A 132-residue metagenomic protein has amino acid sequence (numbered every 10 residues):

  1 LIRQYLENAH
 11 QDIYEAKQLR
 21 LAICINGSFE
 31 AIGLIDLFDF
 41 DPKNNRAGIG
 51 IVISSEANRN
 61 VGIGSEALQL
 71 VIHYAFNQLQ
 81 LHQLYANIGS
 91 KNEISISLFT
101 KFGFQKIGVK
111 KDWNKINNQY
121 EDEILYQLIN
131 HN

Functional and structural regions predicted by a protein language model:
L1-A57, E121, L125-H131: GNAT-family acyltransferases
A16, G62, A67, I107-W113: Glycine-centered small-residue hotspots that permit tight backbone geometry or close packing
N26-S28, G103, N117: Residue-level recognition of short loop/turn positions
S54, N60-N77, E93-K101: Conserved acetyl-CoA-binding loop-helix of GNAT-fold acetyltransferases
N77-N87: Conserved GNAT acetyl-CoA-binding A-motif
Y85-I88, Q105-D122: Conserved catalytic-core motifs of GNAT/GCN5-like acyltransferases
F99, F104, Y126: Conserved active-site tyrosine of GNAT-family acetyltransferases
